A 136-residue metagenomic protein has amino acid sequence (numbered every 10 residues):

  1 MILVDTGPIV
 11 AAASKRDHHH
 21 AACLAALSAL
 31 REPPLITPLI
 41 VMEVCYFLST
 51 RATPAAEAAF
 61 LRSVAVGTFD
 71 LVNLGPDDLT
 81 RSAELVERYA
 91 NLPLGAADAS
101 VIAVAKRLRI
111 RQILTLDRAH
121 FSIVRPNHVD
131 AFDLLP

Functional and structural regions predicted by a protein language model:
M1-I36, S49-R62, N127-V129, P136: Short, well-structured N-terminal submotif of metal-dependent ribonuclease cores
D5, E43, D98, D117: Acidic active-site catalytic centers that drive phospho-/nucleotidyl reactions and related ester hydrolyses
G7-P8, L39, D77, A119: Alpha-helix/helix-capping structural signal
P8-I9, E43-V44, R81: A general alpha-helix detector
A12, A29-L30, F47-R51, G67-D70 (+1 more regions): Alpha-helix C-capping/helix-to-loop hinge sites
P38, R51-F60, V64-A83: Domain-scale selection of a single, long terminal region that carries the protein's primary operational module
D70-L116: Active-site neighborhoods of divalent-metal-dependent phosphate/nucleic-acid chemistry enzymes
I102, K106-P136: Acidic, PIN/NYN-like endoribonuclease modules and their adjacent C-terminal/linker elements
